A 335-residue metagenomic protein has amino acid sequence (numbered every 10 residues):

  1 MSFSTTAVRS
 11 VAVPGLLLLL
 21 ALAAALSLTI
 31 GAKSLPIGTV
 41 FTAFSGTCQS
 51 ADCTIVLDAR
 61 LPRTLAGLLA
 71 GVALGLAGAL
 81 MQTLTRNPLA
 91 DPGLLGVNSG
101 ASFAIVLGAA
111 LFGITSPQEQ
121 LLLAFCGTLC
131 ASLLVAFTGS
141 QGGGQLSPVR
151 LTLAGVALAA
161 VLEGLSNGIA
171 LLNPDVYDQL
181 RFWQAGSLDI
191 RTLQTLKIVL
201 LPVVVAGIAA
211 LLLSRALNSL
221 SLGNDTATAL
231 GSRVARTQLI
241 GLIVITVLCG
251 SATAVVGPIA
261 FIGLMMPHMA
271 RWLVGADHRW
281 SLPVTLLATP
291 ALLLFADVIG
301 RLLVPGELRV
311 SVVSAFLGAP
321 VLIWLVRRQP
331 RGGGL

Functional and structural regions predicted by a protein language model:
M1-L335: Alpha-helical transmembrane segments in inner-membrane proteins
